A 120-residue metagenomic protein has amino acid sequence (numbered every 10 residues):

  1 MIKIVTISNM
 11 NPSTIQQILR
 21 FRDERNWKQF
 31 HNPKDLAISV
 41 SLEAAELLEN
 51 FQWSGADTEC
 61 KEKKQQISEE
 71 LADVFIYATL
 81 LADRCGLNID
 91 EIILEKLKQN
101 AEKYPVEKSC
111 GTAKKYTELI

Functional and structural regions predicted by a protein language model:
I2-L71, F75-I120: Flexible "arm" and connector segments at domain edges
